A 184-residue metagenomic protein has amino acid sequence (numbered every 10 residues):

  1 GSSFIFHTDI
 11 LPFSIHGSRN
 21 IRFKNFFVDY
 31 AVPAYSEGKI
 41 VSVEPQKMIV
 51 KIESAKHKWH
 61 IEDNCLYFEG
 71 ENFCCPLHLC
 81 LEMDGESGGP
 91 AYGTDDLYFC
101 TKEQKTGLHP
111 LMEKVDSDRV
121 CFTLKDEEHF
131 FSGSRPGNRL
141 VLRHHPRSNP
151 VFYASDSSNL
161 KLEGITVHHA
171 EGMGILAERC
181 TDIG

Functional and structural regions predicted by a protein language model:
G1-H169, L176: Extracellular polysaccharide-degrading/modifying enzymes targeting complex plant/algal/animal polysaccharides
R179: Active-site proximal loops enriched in glycine and acidic residues that flank catalytic Cys/His/Asp and coordinate
D182-G184: Long amphipathic alpha-helical scaffold regions
